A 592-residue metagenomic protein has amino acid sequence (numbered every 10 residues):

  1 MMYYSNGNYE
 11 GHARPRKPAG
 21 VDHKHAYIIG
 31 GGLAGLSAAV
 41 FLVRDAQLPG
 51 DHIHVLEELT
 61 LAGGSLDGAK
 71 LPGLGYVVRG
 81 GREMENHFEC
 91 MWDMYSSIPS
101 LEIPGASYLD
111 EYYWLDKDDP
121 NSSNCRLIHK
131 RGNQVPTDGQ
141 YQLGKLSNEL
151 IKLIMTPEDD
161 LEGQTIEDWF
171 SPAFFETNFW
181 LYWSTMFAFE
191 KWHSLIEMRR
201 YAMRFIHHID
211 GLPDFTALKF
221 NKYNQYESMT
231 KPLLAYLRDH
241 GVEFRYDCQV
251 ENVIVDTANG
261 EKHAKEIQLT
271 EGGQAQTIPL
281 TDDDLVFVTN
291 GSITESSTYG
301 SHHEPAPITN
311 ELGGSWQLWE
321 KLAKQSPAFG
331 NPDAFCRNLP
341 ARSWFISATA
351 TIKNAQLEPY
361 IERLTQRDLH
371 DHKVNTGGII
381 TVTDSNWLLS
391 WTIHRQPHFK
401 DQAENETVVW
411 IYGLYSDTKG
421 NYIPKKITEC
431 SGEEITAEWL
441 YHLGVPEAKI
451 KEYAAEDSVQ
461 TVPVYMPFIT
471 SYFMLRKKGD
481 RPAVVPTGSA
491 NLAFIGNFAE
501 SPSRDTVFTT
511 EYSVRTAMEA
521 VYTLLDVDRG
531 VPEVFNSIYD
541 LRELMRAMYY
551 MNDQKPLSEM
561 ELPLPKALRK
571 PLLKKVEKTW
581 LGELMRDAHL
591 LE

Functional and structural regions predicted by a protein language model:
M1-A26, R44-H52, A547, M551-E592: Extreme N-terminal leader/targeting segments of oxidoreductases
G30-L36: Glycine-rich Rossmann-fold phosphate-binding loop(s) that bind the pyrophosphate of adenine dinucleotide cofactors
A38-D51, Y236, H240-V242: A short, Lys/Arg-enriched amphipathic alpha-helix followed by its capping loop at the start of a domain
V43-K70: Glycine-rich FAD pyrophosphate-binding loop
G73-W114: Conserved FAD-binding subdomain of flavin-dependent enzymes
L101-H207, K219-F220: Rossmann-like flavin
M203-L285, N290-G291, H303-E304, T309-W316: Helical element adjacent to the flavin cofactor pocket in flavoenzyme catalytic cores
I206-N221, D283-L285, N290-T516, Y522-N536: C-terminal segments that line or cap access tunnels to active or ligand-binding sites in enzymes and enzyme-associated
